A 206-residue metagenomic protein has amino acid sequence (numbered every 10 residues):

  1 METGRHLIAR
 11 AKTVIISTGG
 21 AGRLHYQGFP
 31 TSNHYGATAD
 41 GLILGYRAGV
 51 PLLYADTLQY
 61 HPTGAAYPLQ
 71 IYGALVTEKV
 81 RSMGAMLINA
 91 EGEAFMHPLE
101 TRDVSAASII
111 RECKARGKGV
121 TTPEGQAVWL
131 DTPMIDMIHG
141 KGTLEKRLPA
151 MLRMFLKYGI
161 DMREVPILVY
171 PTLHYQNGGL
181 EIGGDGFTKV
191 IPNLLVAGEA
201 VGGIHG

Functional and structural regions predicted by a protein language model:
M1, R147-V201: A glycine-rich dinucleotide-binding beta-alpha-beta segment and adjacent secondary-structure elements that constitute
E2, H6, G28-G36, I71-L75 (+3 more regions): Alpha-helix capping and helix-loop boundary segments enriched in small/acidic/polar residues
T3-T13, K189-I191: Core beta-strand elements of the Rossmann-like FAD/NAD(P) dinucleotide-binding domain in flavoenzyme oxidoreductases
A9-G19, G45, L195-V196: Short hydrophobic core segments
I16-P30: Flavin (primarily FAD) binding-site architecture
Q27-P30, H34, Y60-T63, E199-G206: Glycine-rich phosphate/pyrophosphate-binding beta-alpha loops
L44, V50-D161, V165: An anion/pyrophosphate-binding glycine-rich loop and adjacent beta-alpha core in soluble alpha-beta enzymes
